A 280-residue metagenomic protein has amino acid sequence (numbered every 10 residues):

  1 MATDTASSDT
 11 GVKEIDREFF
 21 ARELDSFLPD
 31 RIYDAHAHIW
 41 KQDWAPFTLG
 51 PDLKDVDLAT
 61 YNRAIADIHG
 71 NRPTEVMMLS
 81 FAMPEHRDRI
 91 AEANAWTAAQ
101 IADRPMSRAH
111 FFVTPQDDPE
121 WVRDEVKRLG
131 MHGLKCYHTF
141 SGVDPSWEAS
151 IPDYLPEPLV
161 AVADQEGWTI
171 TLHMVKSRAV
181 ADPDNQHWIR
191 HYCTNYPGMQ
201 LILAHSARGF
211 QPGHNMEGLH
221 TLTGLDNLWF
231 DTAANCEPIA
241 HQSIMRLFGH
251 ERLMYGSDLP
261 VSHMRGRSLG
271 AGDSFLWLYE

Functional and structural regions predicted by a protein language model:
M1-A95: An N-terminally biased module of ancient metal coordination in phosphate/nucleic-acid-related enzymes
A2-R22, A204-E280: H/E-rich (His + Asp/Glu) clusters that bind or coordinate divalent metals
A6-I15, R87-R178, L228: Active-site gating/metal-coordination segments in enzymes
F27, N62-R72, N94-M106, W121-H132 (+4 more regions): Acidic (Asp/Glu)-rich catalytic clusters
Y33-A37, V76-S80, S107-F111, H132-C136 (+4 more regions): Hydrophobic faces of well-ordered beta-strands that scaffold small-molecule active sites in alpha/beta enzyme cores
H38-D43, E85-D88, Q116-P119, F140-V143 (+4 more regions): Active-site environment of divalent metal-dependent phosphoester hydrolases
A149-I151, R178-D184, D231-I239: Active-site glycine- and acidic-residue-rich loops that bind and position anionic ligands or nucleotide-like cofactors
P158-V160, S177-C193, A204-A207: Active-site cradle of extracellular carbohydrate-active enzymes
